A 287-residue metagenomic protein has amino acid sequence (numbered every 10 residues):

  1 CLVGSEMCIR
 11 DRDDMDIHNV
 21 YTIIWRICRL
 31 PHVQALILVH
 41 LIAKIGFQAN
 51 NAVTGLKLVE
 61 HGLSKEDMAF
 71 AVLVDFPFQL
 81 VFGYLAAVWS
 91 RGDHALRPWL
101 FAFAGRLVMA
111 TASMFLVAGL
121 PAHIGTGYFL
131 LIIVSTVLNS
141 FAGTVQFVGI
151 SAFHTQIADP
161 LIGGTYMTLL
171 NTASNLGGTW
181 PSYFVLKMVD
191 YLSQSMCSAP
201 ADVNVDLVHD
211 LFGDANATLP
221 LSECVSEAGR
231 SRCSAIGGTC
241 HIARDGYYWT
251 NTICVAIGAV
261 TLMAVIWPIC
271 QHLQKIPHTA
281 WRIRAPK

Functional and structural regions predicted by a protein language model:
C1-I9: Short, small-residue-biased leader/transition segments that mark boundaries at the very start of proteins
R10-A35, R284-K287: Juxtamembrane intracellular "pre-TM" segments in multi-pass secondary transporters
R29-N50, V137: Pair of pore-lining "gating" transmembrane helices in MFS-fold secondary transporters
Q34-I37, T54-F78, W99, W249: Loop-to-transmembrane helix entry
K65-E66, P160-N171: Loop-to-transmembrane helix entry/capping segments in MFS-fold secondary transporters and related SLC/MFSD carriers
V81-F101, V189: Helix-to-loop junctions at the C-terminal end of transmembrane segments in multipass secondary transporters
A104-G125: C-terminal ends and interior cores of transmembrane alpha-helices in multi-pass membrane transporters/permeases
V117, W180, Q194, H209-V225 (+2 more regions): Multi-pass alpha-helical transporter architecture, strongest for 12-TM Major Facilitator/SLC carriers used
